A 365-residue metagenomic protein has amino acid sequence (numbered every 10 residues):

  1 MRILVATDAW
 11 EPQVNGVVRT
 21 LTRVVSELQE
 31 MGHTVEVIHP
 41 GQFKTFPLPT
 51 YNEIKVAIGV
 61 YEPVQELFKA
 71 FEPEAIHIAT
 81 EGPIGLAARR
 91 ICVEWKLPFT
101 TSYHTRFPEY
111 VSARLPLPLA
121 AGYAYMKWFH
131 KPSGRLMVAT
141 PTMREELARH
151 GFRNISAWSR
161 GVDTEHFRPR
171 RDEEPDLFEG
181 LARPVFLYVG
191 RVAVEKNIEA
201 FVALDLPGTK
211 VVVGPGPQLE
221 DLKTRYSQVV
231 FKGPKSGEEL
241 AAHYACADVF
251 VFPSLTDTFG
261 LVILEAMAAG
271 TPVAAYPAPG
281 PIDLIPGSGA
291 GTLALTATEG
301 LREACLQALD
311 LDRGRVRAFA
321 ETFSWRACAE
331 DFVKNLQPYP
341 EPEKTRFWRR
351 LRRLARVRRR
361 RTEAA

Functional and structural regions predicted by a protein language model:
F68, H130, A242-A247, F332: Short alpha-helical donor nucleotide-sugar binding micro-motif in glycosyltransferases
A124-D172, D176: Donor nucleotide-sugar binding/catalytic pocket of nucleotide-sugar-dependent glycosyltransferases
E173, D310-R353: A charged, aromatic-enriched C-terminal amphipathic alpha-helix characteristic of glycosyltransferases across folds
F178-V211: Conserved donor-binding/catalytic core segment of Leloir-type glycosyltransferases
E220-E239: Nucleotide-activated donor-binding/catalytic signature segment of Leloir-type glycosyltransferases, i.e., the conserved
L255: Aromatic "clamp/platform" in nucleotide-sugar-dependent glycosyltransferases that forms part of the donor/acceptor
P272-A275: Short hydrophobic beta-strand element within catalytic cores of glycosyltransferases and related nucleotide-activated
P286-E299, L306-D310: Conserved acidic donor-binding segment of nucleotide-sugar-dependent glycosyltransferases
